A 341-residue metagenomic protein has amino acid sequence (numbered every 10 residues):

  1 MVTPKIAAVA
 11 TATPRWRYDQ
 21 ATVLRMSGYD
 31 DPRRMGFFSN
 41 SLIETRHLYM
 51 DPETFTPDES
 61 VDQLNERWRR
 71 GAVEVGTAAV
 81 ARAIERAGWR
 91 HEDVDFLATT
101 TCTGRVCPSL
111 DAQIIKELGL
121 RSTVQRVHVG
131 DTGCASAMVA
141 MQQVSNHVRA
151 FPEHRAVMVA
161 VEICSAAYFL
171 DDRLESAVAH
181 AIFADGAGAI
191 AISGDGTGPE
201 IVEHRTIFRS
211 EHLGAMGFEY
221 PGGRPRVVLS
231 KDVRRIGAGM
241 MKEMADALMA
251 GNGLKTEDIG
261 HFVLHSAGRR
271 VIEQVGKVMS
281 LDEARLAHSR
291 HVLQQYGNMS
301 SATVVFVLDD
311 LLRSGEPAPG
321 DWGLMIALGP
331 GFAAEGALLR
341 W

Functional and structural regions predicted by a protein language model:
M1-R70, L170-G239, E243-A247, L328 (+1 more regions): Condensing-enzyme catalytic core mediating Claisen C-C bond formation in acyl metabolism
A7-A10, T100, G130, V157-E162 (+2 more regions): Short beta-strand segments
Y18, P108-A112, V139-Q142, A167-D172 (+2 more regions): Short acidic, glycine/serine/threonine-rich loops at helix termini
H47-P57, V61-D131, T256-I272: Conserved beta-ketoacyl condensing-enzyme motif
Y49, G71-A87, A187, I236-N252 (+1 more regions): Short, well-ordered amphipathic alpha-helical segments that serve as non-catalytic structural scaffolds within diverse
T103, K116, R121-T123, H128-P152 (+2 more regions): Claisen-condensing/thiolase-fold acyl-transfer catalytic domains that form or cleave C-C bonds in fatty acid
V106-L120, V159-L170, G214-F218, I272-L286: Acidic-glycine-rich active-site phosphate/pyrophosphate-binding loop
V129, V139-Q143, A160-G186: Active-site glycine-rich loop that binds ribose-phosphate moieties when present
